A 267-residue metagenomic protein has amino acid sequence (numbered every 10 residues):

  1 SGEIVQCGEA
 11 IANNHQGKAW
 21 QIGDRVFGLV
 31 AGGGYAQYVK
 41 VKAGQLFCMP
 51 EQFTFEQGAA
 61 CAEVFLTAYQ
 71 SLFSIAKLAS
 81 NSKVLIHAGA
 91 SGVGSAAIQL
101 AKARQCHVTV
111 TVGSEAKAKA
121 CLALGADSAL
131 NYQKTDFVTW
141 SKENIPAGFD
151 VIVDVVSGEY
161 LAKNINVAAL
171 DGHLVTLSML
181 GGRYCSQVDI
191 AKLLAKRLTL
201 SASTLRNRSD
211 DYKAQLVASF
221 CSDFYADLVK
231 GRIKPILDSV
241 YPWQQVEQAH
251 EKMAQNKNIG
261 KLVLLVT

Functional and structural regions predicted by a protein language model:
S1-G33: Glycine-rich beta-strand-centered segment in the early N-terminal region that forms part of a ligand/cofactor-binding
R25, K83, H107, G172-H173 (+1 more regions): Short glycine-centered segments of the SAM/dcSAM-binding site in methyltransferase folds
F27, L85, I152-V153, V175: N-terminal Rossmann-like NAD(P) cofactor-binding module of classical short-chain dehydrogenase/reductase
V30-A43: A structural motif shared across PLP-dependent enzymes of the aminotransferase-like
A59-K134: Mid-domain Rossmann-like dinucleotide-binding core that forms the NAD(H)/NADP(H) cofactor-binding site
V112, E159-R232, L265-T267: Glycine-rich phosphate-binding loop and adjacent beta-alpha segment of Rossmann(oid) nucleotide-cofactor-binding
F137-P146: Short amphipathic alpha-helix with an adjacent loop that forms part of the alpha/beta core around
L198, K230-S239, E247-T267: C-terminal capping/lid region of NAD(P)-dependent oxidoreductase domains
